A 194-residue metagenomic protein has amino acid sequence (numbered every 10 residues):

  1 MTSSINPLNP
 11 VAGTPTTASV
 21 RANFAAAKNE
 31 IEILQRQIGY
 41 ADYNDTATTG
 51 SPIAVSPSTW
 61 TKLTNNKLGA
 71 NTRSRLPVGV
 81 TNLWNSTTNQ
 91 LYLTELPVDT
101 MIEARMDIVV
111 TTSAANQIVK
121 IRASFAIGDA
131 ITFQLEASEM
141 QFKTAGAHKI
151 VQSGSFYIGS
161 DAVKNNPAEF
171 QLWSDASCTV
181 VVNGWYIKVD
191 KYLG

Functional and structural regions predicted by a protein language model:
M1-L34: Extracellular "spike/adhesin" assembly and maturation modules and analogous cytosolic coiled-coil scaffolds
I33-G194: Extracellular jelly-roll beta-sandwich "head" domains, especially the C-terminal globular C1q domain
